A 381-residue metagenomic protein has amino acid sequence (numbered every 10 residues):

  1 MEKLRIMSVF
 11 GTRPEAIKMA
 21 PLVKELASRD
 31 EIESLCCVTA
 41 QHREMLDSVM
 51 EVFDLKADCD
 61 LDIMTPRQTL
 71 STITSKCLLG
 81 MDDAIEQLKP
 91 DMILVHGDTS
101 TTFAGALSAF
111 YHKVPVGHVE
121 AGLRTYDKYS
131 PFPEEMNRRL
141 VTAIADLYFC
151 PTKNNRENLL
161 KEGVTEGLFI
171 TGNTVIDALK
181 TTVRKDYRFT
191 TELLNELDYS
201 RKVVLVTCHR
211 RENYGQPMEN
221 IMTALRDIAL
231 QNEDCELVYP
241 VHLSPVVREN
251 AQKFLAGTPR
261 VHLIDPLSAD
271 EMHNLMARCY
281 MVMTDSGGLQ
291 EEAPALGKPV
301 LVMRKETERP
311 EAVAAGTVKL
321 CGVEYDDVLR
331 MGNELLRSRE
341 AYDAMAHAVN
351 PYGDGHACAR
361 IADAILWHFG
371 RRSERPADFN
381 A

Functional and structural regions predicted by a protein language model:
M1-Y239, S244-A381: Nucleotide-activated sugar donor-binding and catalytic core shared by glycosyltransferases and related lipid-linked
